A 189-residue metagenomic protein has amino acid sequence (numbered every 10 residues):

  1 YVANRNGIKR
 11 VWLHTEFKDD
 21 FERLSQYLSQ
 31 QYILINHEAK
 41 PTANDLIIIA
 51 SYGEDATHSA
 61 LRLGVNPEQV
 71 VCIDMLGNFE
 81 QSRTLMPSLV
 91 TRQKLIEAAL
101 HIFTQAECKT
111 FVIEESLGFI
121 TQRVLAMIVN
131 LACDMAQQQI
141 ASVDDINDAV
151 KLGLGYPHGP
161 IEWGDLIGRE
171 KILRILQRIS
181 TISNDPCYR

Functional and structural regions predicted by a protein language model:
Y1-S116, R123, M127, L131-R189: NAD(P)-dependent Rossmann-like dehydrogenase/reductase catalytic/cofactor-binding core
